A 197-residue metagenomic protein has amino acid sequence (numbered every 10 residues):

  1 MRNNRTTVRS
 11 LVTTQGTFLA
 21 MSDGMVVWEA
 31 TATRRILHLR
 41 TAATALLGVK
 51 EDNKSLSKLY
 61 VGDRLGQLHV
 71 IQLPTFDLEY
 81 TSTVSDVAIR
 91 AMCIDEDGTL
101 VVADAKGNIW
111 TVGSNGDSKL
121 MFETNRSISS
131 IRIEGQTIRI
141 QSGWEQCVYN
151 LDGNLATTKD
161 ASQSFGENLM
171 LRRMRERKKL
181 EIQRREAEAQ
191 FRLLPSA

Functional and structural regions predicted by a protein language model:
M1-R2, A32-L39, D77-S82, G116-F122 (+1 more regions): A short beta-strand motif characteristic of beta-propeller blades
N4-V12, R40-E51, V87-D95, R126-G135 (+1 more regions): Repeated scaffold domains used in trafficking and secretory/extracellular systems, primarily beta-propellers
T14-G16, L56-S57, D97-T99, G135-Q136: Short coil/turn segments that connect the beta-strands within blades of beta-propeller domains
F18-M21, L59-G62, L100-A103, R139-S142: Conserved beta-strand element within WD40/beta-propeller blades
D23-V26, L65-L68, K106-I109, W144-C147: Loop/turn residues immediately N-terminal
W28-T31, Q72, V112-G113, Y149-D152: Structural recognition of the beta-propeller blade-terminating site
S127, G143-W144, D152-A197: Terminal intrinsically disordered, low-complexity extensions flanking WD-repeat/beta-propeller proteins
